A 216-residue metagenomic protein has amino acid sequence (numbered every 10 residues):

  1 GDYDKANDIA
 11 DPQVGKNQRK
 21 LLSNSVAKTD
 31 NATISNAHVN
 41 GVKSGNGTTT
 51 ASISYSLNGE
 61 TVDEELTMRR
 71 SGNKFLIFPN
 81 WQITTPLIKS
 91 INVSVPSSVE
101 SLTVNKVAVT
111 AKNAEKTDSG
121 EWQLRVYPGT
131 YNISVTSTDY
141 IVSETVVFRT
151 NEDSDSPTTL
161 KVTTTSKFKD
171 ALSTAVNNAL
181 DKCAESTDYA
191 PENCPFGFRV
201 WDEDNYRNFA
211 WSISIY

Functional and structural regions predicted by a protein language model:
G1, K89-S97, L172-V176, L180: Disulfide-bonded cysteine-rich modules in secreted/extracellular proteins, activating on the conserved Cys frameworks
G1-Q13, E64-F75: Terminal non-domain segments
Y3-S52, G59-E60, P191-Y216: Short solvent-exposed beta->alpha transition segments
K16-L22, K74-F75, Y140-I141, N177: Short amphipathic alpha-helical surface micro-motifs
S56-T145: Short beta-strand edge/turn micro-motifs at domain boundaries
T138-F168: Structured interaction patches on ligand/partner-binding surfaces of diverse proteins
T159, T163-Y216: Extracytoplasmic/luminal low-complexity segments enriched in Pro/Gly and acidic/polar residues that act as flexible
